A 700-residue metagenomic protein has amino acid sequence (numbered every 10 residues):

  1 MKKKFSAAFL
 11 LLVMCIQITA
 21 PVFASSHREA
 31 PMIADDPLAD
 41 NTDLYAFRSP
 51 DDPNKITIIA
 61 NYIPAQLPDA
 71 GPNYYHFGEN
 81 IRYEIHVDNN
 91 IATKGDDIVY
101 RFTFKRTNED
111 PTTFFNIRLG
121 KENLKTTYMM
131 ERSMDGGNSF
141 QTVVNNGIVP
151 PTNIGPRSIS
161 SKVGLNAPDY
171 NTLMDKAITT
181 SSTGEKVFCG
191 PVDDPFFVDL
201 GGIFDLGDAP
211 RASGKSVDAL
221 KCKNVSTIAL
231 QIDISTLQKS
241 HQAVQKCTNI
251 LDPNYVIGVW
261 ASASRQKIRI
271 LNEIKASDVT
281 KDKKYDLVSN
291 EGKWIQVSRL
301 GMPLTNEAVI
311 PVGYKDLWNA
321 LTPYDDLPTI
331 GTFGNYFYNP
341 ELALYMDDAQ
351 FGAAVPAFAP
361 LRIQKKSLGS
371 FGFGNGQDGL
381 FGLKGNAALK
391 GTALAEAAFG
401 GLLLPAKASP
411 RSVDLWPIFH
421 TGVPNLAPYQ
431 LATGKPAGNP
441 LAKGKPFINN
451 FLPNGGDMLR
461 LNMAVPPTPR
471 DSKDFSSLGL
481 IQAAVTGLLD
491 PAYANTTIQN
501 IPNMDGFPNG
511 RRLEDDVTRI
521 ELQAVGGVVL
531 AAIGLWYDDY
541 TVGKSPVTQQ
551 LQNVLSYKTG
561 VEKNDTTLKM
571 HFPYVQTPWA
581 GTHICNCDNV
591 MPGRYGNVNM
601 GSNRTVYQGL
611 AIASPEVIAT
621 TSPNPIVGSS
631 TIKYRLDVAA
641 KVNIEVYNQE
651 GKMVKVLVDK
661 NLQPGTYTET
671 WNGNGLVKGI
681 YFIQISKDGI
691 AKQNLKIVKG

Functional and structural regions predicted by a protein language model:
M1-F9: Bacterial N-terminal signal peptides that target proteins for export
K3, G601-Y607, T670, N674 (+1 more regions): C-terminal tail/sorting-segment detector
F9-Q17: Bacterial N-terminal signal peptides
A24-G601: Surface-exposed extracytoplasmic segments
I58-Y62, S630-L636, W671: Aromatic/hydrophobic beta-strand junction motif of beta-rich domains
E84-H86, N643-Y647: Beta-strand signatures of extracellular beta-sandwich domains
M600-R635, Y647-K652, K678, V698-G700: Surface-exposed, proline-anchored Ser/Thr-rich loop/turn motifs
K641-N643, M653-L676, S686-Q693: Glycine-centered tight-turn motifs at strand-turn-strand junctions
